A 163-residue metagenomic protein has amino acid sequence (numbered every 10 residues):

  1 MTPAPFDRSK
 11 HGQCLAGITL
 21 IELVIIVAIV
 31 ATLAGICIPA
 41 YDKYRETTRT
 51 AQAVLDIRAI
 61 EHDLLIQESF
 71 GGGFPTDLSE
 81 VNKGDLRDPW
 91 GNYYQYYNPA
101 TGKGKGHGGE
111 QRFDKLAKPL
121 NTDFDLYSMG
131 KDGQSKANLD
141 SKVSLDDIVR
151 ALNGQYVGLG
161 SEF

Functional and structural regions predicted by a protein language model:
M1-A16: N-terminal leader/signal peptides at the extreme start of proteins
T2-F6, H62, G102-F163: Short, surface-exposed interaction loops/tails
C14, L23, L120: Exposed loop/turn and edge beta-strand positions of beta-sandwich/beta-sheet ligand-binding modules
L15, I29, S128: Short glycine/serine/threonine-biased micro-segments
L15, P89, K131: Short, ordered coil/turn segments that flank beta-strands lining enzyme active or ligand-binding pockets
I18-L55: Amphipathic alpha-helical segments typified by the pilin-like N-terminal helix that continues immediately C-terminal
A59-L116, L120-T122, F163: Extracellular/periplasmic head regions of type IV pilus-like filament subunits
